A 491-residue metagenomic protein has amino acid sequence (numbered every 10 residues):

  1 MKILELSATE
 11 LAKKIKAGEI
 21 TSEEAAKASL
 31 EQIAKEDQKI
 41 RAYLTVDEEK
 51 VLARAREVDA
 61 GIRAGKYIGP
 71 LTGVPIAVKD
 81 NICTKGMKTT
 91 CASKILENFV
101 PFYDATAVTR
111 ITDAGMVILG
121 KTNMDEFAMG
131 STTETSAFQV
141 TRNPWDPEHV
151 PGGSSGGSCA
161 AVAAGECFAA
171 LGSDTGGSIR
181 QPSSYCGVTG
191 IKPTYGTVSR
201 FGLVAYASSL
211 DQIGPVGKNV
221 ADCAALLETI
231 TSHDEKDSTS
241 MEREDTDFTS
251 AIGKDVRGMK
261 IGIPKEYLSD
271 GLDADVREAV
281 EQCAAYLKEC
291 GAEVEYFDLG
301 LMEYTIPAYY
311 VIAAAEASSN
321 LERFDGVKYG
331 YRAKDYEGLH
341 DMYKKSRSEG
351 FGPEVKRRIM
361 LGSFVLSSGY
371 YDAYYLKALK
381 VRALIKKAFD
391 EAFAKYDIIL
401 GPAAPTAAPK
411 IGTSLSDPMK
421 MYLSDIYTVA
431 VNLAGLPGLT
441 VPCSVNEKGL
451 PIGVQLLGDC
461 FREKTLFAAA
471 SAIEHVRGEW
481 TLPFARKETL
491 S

Functional and structural regions predicted by a protein language model:
M1-A53, E289-G291, L482-S491: An N-terminal boundary/leader segment
A25-S29, A308-Y309, V355-S363: Short alpha-helical scaffolding segments that buttress acidic/His motifs in well-ordered protein cores
S29, V51, K79, I111 (+6 more regions): Conserved hydrophobic/aromatic pocket- or pore-lining residues that grip, position, or stack substrates in active sites
E31, K35, D113, A164-G271 (+5 more regions): Structural helix-boundary/capping segments
L71-C91, D255-G262, A315-K386, P437-G453: Short helix-loop capping/hinge segments that flank enzyme active sites or metal/cofactor-binding pockets
L71-I213, E266, A315, G401-M419: Short glycine/serine-rich loop/turn segments
K94, N98, A137, T239-E244 (+4 more regions): Short, surface-exposed loop/helix-turn segments at secondary-structure junctions that function as lids/hinges flanking
